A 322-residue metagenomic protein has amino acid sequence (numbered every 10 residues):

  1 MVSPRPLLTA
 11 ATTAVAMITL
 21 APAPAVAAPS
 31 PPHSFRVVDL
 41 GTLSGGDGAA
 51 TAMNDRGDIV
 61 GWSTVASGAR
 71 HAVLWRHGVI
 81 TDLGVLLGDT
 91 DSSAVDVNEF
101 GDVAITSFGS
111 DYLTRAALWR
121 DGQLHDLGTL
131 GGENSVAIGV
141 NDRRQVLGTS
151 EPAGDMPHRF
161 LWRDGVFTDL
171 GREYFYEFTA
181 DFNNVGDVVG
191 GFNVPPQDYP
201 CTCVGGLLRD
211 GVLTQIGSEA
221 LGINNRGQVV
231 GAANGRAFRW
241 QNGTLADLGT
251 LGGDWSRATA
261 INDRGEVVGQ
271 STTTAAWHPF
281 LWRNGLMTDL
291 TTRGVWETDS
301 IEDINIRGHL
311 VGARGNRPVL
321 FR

Functional and structural regions predicted by a protein language model:
V2-P6, I18, V26-R322: Residue-level hotspots at or immediately adjacent to binding/recognition sites across diverse folds
A10-A21: Bacterial N-terminal signal peptides
